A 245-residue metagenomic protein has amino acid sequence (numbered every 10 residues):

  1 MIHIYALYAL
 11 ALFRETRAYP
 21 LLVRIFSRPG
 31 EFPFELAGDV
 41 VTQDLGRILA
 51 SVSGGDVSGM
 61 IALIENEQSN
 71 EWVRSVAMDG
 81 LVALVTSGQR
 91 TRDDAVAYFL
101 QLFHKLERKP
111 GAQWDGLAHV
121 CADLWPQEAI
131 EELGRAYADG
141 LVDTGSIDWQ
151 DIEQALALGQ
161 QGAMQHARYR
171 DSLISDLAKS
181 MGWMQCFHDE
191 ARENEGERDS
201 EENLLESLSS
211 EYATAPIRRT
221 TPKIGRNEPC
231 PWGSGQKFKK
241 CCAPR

Functional and structural regions predicted by a protein language model:
M1-L12, V40-R47: Non-membrane alpha-helical segments in proteins
I2, Y8, A77-L84, L124: Ligand-binding pocket scaffold of soluble enzyme catalytic domains
H3, G38, T42, V73-R74 (+3 more regions): Residue-level detector of extended alpha-helical repeat arrays and alpha-solenoid scaffolds
A11-L12, R47, S51, G55-S58 (+5 more regions): Acidic/negatively charged segments and metal-coordination signatures
R17, L21-N66, W72: Internal, hydrophobic cores of structured domains that mediate oligomerization or house catalytic pockets within large
P29-G30, G38, Q68-N70, L106-P110 (+2 more regions): Short inter-helical turns and helix N-cap capping residues of alpha-solenoid HEAT/ARM repeat scaffolds
Q68-D94: Histidine/lysine/aspartate-rich catalytic loop segments that bind and position anionic ligands
V76-G80, Q113-V120: Catalytic DNA-binding helix-loop module of base-excision-repair DNA glycosylases/AP lyases
